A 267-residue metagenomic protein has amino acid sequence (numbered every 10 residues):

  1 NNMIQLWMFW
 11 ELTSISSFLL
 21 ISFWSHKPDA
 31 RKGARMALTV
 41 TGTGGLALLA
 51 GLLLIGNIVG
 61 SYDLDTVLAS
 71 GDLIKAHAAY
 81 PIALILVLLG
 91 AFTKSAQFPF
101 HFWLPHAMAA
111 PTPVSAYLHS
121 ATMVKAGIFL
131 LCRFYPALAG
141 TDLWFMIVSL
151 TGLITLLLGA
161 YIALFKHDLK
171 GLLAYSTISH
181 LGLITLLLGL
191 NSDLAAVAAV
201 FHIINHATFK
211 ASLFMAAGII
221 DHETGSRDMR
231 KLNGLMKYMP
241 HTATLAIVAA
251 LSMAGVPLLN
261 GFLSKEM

Functional and structural regions predicted by a protein language model:
N1-L6, I15-M267: Hydrophobic transmembrane alpha-helices and their helix-loop junctions in integral membrane proteins
E11: Short phosphate-coordinating micro-motif centered on Lys-Gly-acidic
